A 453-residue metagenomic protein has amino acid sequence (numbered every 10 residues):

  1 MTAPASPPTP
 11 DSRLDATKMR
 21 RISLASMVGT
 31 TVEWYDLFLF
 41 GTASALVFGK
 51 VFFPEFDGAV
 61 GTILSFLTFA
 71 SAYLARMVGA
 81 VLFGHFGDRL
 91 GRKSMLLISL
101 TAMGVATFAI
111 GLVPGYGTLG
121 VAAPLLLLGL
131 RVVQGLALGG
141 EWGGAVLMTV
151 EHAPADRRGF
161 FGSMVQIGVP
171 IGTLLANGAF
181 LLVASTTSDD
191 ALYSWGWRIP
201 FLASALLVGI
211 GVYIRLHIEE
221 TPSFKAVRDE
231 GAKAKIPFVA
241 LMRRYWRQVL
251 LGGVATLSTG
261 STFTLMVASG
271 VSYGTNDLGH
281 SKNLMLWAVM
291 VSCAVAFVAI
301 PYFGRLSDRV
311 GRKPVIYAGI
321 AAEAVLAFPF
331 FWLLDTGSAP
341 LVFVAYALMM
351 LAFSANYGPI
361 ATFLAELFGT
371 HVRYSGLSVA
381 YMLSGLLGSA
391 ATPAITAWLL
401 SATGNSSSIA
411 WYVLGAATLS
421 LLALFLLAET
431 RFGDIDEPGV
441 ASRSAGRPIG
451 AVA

Functional and structural regions predicted by a protein language model:
G41-T42, W246-V295, G388-P393: Extracytoplasmic gate region of multi-pass secondary transporters
S44-V78, L125: Extracellular/periplasmic helix-loop-helix junction of adjacent transmembrane segments in MFS-like secondary
P54, T101-G120, A321-T336: C-terminal ends and interior cores of transmembrane alpha-helices in multi-pass membrane transporters/permeases
F66-H85, G104-A106, M290-F303: Central cavity-lining transmembrane alpha-helices of secondary-active solute carriers, predominantly the Major
R89-T101, R309-I320: Cytoplasmic membrane-interface "Motif A"-like loop-to-helix N-cap segments of 12-TM Major Facilitator Superfamily
F160-A184, S378-T392: Glycine-rich segments within core transmembrane alpha-helices of 12-TM secondary carriers
G211-I218, G415-S444: Multi-pass alpha-helical transporter architecture, strongest for 12-TM Major Facilitator/SLC carriers used
K313-P359: C-terminal transmembrane helical hairpin of 12-TM major facilitator-type secondary transporters
